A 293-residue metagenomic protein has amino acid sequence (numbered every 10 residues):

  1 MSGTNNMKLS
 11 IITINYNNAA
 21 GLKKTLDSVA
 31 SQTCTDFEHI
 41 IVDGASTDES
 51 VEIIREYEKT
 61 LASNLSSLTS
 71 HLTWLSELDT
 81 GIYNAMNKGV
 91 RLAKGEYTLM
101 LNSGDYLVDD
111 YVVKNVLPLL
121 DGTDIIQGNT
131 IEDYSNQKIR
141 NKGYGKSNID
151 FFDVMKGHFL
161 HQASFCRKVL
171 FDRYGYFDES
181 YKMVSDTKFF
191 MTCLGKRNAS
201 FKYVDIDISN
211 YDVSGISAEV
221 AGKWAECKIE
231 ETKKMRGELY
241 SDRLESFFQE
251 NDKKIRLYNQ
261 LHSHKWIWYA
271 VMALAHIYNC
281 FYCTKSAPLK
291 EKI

Functional and structural regions predicted by a protein language model:
S2-A221: Nucleotide-sugar donor-binding/catalytic module of glycosyltransferases that assemble extracellular/cell-envelope
V51, V113, F190, K228-T232 (+2 more regions): A general structural signal for well-ordered alpha-helical segments in protein cores
E58, E219-A225, N259-Y269: Short, charged low-complexity intrinsically disordered segments located at boundaries of structured domains
L78, K228, A270-M272: Short, isolated positions within intrinsically disordered regulatory regions of eukaryotic proteins
I206-D207, Y211-S214, E219-F247: Catalytic core of nucleotide-sugar-dependent glycosyltransferases
L239-I293: Membrane-proximal basic amphipathic "stem/tether" segments
